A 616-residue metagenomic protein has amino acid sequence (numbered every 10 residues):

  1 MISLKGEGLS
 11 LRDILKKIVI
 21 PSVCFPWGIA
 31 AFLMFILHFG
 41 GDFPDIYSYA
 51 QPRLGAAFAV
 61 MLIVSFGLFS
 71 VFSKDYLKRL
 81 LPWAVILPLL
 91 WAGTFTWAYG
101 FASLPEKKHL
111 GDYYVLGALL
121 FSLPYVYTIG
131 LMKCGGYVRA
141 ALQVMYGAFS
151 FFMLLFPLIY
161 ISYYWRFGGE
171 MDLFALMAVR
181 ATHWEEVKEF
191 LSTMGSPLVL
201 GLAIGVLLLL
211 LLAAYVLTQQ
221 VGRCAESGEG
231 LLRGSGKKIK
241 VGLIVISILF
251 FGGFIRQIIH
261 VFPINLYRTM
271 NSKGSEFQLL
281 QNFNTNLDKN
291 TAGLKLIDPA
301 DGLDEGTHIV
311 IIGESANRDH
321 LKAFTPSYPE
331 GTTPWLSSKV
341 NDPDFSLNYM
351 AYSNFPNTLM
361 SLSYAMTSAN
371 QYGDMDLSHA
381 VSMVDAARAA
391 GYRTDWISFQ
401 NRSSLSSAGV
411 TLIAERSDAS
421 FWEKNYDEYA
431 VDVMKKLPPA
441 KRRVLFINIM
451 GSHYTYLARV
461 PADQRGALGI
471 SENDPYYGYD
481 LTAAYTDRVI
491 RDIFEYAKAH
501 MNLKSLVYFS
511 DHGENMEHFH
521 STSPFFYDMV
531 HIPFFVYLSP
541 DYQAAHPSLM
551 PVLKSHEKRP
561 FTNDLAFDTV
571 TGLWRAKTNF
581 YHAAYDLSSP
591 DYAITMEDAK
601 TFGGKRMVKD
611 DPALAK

Functional and structural regions predicted by a protein language model:
I2-N265: Transmembrane and membrane-interface helices of multi-pass, inner-membrane envelope-modifying transferases
P88-G93, F324-G331, K498, N502-L503 (+4 more regions): Histidine-centered active-site microenvironments of extracellular/periplasmic hydrolases and transferases
G136-L142, F167, H183-E186, T193-G195 (+6 more regions): Catalytic cores of PAPS-dependent sulfotransferases and nucleotide-sugar/CMP/GDP-dependent glycosyltransferases
G242-A467, T562-N563, D568-A593: Active-site-proximal alpha/beta segments of enzymes that process anionic O-linked groups
T291, K295, D432-K435, A467-L506 (+3 more regions): A long, amphipathic alpha-helix that forms part of the scaffold/cap immediately adjacent to metal-dependent active
D374-H379, E472-A484, T522-V530, Q543-V570 (+1 more regions): A short beta-strand-to-alpha-helix junction
A389, P439-A440, E495, M550-P551 (+1 more regions): C-terminal luminal/periplasmic domains and tails of membrane-associated envelope-modifying transferases
T578-K616: Phosphate/adenylate-binding glycine loop and adjacent helical scaffold
